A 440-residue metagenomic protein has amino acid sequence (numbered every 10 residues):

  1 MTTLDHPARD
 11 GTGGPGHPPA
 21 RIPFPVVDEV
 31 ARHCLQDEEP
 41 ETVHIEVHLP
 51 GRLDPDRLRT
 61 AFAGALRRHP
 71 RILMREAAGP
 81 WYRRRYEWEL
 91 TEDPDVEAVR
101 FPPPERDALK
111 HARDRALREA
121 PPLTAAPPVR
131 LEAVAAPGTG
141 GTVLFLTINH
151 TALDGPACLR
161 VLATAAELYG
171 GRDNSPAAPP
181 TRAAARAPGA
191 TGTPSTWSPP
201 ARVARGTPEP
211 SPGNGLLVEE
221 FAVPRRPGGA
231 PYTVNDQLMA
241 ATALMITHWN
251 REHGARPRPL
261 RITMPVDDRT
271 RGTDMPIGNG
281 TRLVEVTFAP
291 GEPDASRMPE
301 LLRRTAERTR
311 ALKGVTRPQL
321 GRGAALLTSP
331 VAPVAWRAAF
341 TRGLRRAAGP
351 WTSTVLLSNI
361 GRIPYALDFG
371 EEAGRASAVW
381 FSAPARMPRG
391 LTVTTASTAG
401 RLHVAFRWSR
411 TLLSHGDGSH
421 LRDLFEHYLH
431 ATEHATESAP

Functional and structural regions predicted by a protein language model:
M1-A187, T233-P259, T273, G370-P440: Non-catalytic N-terminal regions of enzymes
L49, A133, M264-V266, V286-F288 (+2 more regions): Hydrophobic side chains in beta-strands
P127, L217, G280, W351-S353 (+1 more regions): A generic structural signal for well-ordered coil/turn residues at beta-strand boundaries that shape enzyme active-site
A185-Y232, T247, D268: Flexible, P/S/T/G-rich "lid" or insertion loops adjacent to the active sites of thioester-utilizing
E220-A295, P299-E300, T305: Long, internal scaffold/assembly segments composed of regular secondary structure
V266-D268, N359-I363, S397-A399, W408: A broadly conserved detector of short glycine/acidic/proline-rich loop/turn motifs that flank catalytic sites and bind
N279-I363: Helical lid/core segments from catalytic subdomains that handle acyl or acyl-like groups
